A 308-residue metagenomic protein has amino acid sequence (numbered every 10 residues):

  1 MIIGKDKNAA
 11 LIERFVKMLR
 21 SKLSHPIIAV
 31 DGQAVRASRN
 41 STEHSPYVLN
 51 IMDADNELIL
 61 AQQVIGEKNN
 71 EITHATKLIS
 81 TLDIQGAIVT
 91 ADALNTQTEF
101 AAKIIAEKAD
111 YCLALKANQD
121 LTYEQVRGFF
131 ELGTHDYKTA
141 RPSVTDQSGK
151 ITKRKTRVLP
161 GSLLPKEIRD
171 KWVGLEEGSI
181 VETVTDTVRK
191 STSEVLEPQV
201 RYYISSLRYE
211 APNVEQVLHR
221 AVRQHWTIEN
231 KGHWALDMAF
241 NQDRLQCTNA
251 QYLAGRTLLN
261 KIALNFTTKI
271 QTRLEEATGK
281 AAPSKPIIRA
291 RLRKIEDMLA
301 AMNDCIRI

Functional and structural regions predicted by a protein language model:
M1, I28-Q33, I51, E57 (+6 more regions): Short, conserved catalytic/metal-binding motifs centered on acidic residues
M1-I12, A91-Q97, I104, C247 (+2 more regions): Short, positively charged, Gly/Tyr-enriched micro-motifs that form contact patches at catalytic or ligand/partner
M1-S41, K108: Active-site- or DNA-interface-adjacent structural scaffold in DNA-acting proteins
S41-A87: Electropositive, glycine- and tryptophan-enriched low-complexity nucleic-acid-binding patches
G66, I72, T76-D120: Domain-level cores of phosphate- or acyl-group-handling catalytic modules
K116-R223: An anionic, glycine-rich sequence signature occurring as long contiguous blocks
R208, P212-Q246: Short amphipathic alpha-helical "interface-anchor" segments enriched in bulky aromatics
A235-I308: A short, flexible helix-boundary coil/loop motif
